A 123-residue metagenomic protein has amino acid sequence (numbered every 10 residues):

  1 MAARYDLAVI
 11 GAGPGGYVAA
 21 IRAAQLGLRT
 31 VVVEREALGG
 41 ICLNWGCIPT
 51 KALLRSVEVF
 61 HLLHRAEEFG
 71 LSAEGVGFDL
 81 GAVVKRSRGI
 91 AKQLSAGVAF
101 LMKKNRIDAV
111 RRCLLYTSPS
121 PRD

Functional and structural regions predicted by a protein language model:
A2-Y5, I21-L28, V33-S118: Glycine-rich flavin
A12-G13, R35: Glycine-rich Rossmann-fold phosphate-binding loop(s) that bind the pyrophosphate of adenine dinucleotide cofactors
G16: N-terminal Rossmann-fold NAD(P) dinucleotide-binding loop
P119-D123: A short, hydrophobic C-terminal helix/tail in secreted or cell-surface proteins
